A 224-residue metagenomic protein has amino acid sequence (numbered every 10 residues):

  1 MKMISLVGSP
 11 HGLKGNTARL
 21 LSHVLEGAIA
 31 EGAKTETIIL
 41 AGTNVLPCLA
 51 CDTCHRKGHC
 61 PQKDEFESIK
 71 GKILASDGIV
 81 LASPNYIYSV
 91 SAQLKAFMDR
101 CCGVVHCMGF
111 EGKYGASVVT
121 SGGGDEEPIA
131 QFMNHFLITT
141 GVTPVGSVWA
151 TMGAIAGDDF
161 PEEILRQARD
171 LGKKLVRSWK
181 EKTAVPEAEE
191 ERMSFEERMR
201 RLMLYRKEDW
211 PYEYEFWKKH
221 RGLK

Functional and structural regions predicted by a protein language model:
M1-G103, L165-R177, E181-K224: N-terminal beta1-alpha1-beta2 submodule of the flavodoxin-like/Rossmannoid cofactor-binding fold
P10-G12, I87, T120-G124, G153-I155: Short histidine/acidic/glycine/proline-rich micro-motifs that form metal- and phosphate-coordinating active-site loops
K57, A82-N85, S117, S121 (+1 more regions): Conserved short-loop catalytic and cofactor-binding motifs
A92, V105-T151, F160-E163: Short, glycine-/small-residue-rich phosphate/pyrophosphate-handling segment
I138-G153, D158-P186: A charged, well-structured terminal subsegment
